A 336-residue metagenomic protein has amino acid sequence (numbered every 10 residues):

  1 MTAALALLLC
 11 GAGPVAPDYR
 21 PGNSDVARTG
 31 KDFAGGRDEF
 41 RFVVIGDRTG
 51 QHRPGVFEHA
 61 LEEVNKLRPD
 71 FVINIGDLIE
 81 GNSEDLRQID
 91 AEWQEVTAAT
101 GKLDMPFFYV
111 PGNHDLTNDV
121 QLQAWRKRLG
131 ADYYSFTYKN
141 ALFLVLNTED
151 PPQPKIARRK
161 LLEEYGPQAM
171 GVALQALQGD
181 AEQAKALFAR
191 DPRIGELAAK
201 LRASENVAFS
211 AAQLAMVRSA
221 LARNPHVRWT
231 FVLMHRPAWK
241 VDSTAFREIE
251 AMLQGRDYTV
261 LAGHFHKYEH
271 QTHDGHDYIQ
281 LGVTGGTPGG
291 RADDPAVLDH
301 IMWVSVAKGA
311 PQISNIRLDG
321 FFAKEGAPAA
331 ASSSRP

Functional and structural regions predicted by a protein language model:
T2-C10: Bacterial N-terminal signal peptides
G13-D90, E95, A212, R335-P336: N-terminal active-site segment of His-dependent metallophosphoesterases
V15-A34, R87-W229, A245-L261, H270-A307 (+2 more regions): Extended active-site neighborhood of metal-dependent phosphoesterases/phosphodiesterases
D47, G76-D77, G112-N113, H235 (+1 more regions): Active-site glycine-centered loops adjacent to acidic/histidine catalytic or metal-binding residues that shape
H52, G81-N82, T117-N118, W239-D242 (+1 more regions): Short, solvent-exposed loop/turn segments at secondary-structure junctions
D150-P152, P237-K240, K267: Short, catalytically relevant binding-site loops at active-site mouths
K308-P336: Acidic, His/Gly-rich catalytic cores of divalent-metal-dependent hydrolytic chemistry
